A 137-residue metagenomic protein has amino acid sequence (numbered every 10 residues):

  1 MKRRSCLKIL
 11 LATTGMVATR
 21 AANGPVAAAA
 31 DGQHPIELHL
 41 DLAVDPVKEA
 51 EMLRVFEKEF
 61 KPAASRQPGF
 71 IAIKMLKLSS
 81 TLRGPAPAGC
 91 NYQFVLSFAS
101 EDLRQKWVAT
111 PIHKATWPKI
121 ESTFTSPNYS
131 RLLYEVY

Functional and structural regions predicted by a protein language model:
M1-K8, T14-D31: N-terminal twin-arginine translocation
K2, L7-T13, A63-A72, S97-L133 (+1 more regions): An amphipathic, aromatic/His-enriched active-site/gating alpha helix that lines ligand/cofactor pockets
G15, A21, R54, I112-H113: Residues in and immediately flanking transmembrane alpha helices
V26-A29, K61-Q93, T125, L133-V136: Short, glycine- and small/hydrophobic-rich beta-strand elements in well-ordered beta-sheets
P35-A43, M75-T110: Short, well-ordered beta-strand segments in beta-rich or mixed alpha/beta enzyme and ligand-binding folds
V44-E49: Short, surface-exposed ligand-recognition loops at beta-strand->loop->(often short) alpha-helix junctions that present
